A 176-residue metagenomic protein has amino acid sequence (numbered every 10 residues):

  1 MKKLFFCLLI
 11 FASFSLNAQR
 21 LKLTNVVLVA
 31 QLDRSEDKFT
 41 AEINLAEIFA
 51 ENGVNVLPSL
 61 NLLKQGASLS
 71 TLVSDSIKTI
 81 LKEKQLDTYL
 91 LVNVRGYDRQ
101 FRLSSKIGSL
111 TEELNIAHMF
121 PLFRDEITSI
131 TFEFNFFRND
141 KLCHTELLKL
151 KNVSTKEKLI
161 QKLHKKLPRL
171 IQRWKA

Functional and structural regions predicted by a protein language model:
K3-F14: Sec-dependent N-terminal signal peptides
L8, N93-G96, L150: Residues that line or immediately flank small-molecule/substrate-binding pockets and catalytic motifs
F14-R20: Sec/Tat signal peptide C-region and signal peptidase I cleavage site
R20-L23, F101-R102, I116-A176: C-terminal/domain-edge helix-coil "capping" segments
L23-N25, Q31-D98: N-terminal segment of the mature soluble domain
G53, L110-M119: A solvent-exposed, charged loop/short amphipathic helix patch at secondary-structure junctions
D75, G108-L110: Short, hinge-like loop/turn segments at secondary-structure boundaries
R95-G108: Short, solvent-exposed beta-strand-terminating loops
